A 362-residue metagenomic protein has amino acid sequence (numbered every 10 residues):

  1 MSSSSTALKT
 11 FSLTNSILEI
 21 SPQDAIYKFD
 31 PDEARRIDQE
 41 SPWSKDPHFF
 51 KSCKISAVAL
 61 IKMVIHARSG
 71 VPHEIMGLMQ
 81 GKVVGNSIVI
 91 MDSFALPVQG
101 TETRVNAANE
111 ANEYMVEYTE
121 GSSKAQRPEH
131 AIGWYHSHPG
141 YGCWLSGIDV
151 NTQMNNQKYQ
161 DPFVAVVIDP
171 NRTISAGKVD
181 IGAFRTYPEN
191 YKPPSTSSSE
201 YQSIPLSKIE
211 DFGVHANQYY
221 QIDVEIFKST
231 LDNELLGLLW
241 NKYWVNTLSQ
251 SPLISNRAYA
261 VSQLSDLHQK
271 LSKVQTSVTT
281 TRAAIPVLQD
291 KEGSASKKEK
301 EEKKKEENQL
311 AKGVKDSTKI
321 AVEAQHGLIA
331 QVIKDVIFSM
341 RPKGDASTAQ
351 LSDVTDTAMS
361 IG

Functional and structural regions predicted by a protein language model:
M1-G133, P139-G362: MPN/JAMM (Mov34/JAB) isopeptidase/deubiquitinase module and associated MPN-bearing subunits/adaptors in ubiquitin
